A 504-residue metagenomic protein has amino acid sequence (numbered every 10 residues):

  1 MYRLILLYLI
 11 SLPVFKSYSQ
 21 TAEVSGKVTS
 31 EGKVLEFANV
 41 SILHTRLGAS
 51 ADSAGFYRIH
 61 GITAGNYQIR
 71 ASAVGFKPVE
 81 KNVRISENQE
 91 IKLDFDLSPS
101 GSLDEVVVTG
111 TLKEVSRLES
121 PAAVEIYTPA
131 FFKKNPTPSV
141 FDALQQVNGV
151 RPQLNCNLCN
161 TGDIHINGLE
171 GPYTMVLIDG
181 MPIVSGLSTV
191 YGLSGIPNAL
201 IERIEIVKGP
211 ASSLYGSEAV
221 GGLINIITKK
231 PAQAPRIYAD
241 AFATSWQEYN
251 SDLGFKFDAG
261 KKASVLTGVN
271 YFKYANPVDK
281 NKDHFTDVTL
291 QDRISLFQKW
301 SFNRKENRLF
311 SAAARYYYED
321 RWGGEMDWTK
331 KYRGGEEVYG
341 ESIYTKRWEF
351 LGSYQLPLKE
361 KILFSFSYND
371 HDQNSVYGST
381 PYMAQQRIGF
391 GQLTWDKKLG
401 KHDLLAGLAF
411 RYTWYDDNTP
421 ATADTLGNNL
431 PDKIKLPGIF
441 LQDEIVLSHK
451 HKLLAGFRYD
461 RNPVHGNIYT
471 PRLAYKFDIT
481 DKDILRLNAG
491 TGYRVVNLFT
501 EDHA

Functional and structural regions predicted by a protein language model:
K27-K33, F37-L43, S72-F76, S86 (+2 more regions): Short, acidic, small-residue-rich periplasmic hinge/interaction motif at the N-terminus of Gram-negative outer-membrane
T45-F56: Short, acidic Ser/Thr/Gly-rich low-complexity loop/linker segments typical of extracellular and cell-surface proteins
H60-G61, H165, M181-K208, L296: Short acidic/polar hinge/loop motifs at secondary-structure boundaries that mediate gating or recognition
I91-F95, V140-A143, G162-H165, L177 (+4 more regions): N-terminal periplasmic accessory domains that precede and gate Gram-negative outer-membrane beta-barrel machines
F141-P182, E202: Extracytoplasmic beta-strand/coil segments of soluble accessory domains associated with Gram-negative outer-membrane
S185-L187, L200-E202, S213-N225, K230-N281 (+2 more regions): Outer-membrane beta-barrel translocator/receptor signature
Y274-S295, S301-I362, Y368-R387: Flexible loop and strand-edge segments within Gram-negative outer membrane beta-barrel domains
P463-I468, Y475-A504: Surface-exposed extracellular loop regions of Gram-negative outer-membrane beta-barrel proteins, predominantly
